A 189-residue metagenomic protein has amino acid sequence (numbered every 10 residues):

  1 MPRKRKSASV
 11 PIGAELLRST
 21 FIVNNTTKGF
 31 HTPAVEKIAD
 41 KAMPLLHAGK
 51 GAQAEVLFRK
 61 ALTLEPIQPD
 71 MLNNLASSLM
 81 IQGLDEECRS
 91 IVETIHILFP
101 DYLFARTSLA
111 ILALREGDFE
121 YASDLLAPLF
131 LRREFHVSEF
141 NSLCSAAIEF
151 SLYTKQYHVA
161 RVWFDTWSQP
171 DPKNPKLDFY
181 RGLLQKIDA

Functional and structural regions predicted by a protein language model:
L17, A48-L57, Q82-T94, G117-P128 (+2 more regions): Structural signature of tandem alpha-helical TPR/SEL1-like repeats, specifically the intra-repeat loop/turn
S19-K37, E134-E139: TPR-adjacent "capping" and linker segments in tetratricopeptide-repeat scaffold/adaptor proteins
K28-L64: Alpha-helical segment of the N-proximal tetratricopeptide repeat
L62-T63, E93-I97, P128-L131, S168-Q169: Conserved structural position within tetratricopeptide repeats
